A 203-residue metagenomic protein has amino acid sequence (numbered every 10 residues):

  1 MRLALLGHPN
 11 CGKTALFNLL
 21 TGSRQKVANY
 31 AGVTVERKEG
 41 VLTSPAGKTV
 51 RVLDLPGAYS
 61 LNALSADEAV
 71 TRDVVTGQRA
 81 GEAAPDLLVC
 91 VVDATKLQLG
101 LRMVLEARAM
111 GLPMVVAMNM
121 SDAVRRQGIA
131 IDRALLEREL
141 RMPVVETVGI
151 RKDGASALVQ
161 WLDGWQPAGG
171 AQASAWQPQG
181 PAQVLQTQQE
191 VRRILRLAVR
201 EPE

Functional and structural regions predicted by a protein language model:
M1-A66, Q78, E82, L87: Conserved G1/Walker A P-loop phosphate-binding module
G32, E36, S65-E68, R72 (+5 more regions): Amphipathic alpha-helical transducer elements in NTP-driven molecular machines
G32, G57-S60, A94-Q98, M120-R125 (+1 more regions): Conserved nucleotide-binding/hydrolysis micro-motifs of P-loop NTPases
L42-G47, V70-V145: Conserved C-terminal guanine-recognition region of P-loop GTPase G domains, centered on the G4
L61, D93, V148, Q177-V184: Hydrophobic alpha-helical scaffolding
D122-W176: Canonical P-loop GTPase G-domain recognition
P167-E203: Cytosolic regulatory modules rich in charged/polar residues
